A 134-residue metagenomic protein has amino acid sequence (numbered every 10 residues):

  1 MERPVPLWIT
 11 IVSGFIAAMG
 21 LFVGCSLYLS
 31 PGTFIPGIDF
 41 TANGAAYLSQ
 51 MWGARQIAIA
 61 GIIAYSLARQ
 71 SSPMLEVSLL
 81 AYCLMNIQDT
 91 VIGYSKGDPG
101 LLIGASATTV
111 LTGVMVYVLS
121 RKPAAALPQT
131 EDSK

Functional and structural regions predicted by a protein language model:
M1-A17: Cytosolic juxtamembrane helix and N-cap/initiation of the first transmembrane helix
G14-C25, S106-L119: Hydrophobic core of alpha-helical transmembrane segments in multi-pass integral membrane proteins
A18-L48, G53: Hydrophobic transmembrane helix segments
F22-V23, A46-L67, L80-L84: Core segments of alpha-helical transmembrane spans in multipass integral membrane proteins
D39-A42, P99-T108: Non-cytosolic membrane-interface motifs at loop->transmembrane helix junctions
R55, L75-D89, T109-T112: Hydrophobic alpha-helical membrane segments
Q88-G104: Membrane-helix boundary connector in multi-pass membrane proteins
L111-K134: Membrane-water interface at the C-terminal end of transmembrane alpha helices
